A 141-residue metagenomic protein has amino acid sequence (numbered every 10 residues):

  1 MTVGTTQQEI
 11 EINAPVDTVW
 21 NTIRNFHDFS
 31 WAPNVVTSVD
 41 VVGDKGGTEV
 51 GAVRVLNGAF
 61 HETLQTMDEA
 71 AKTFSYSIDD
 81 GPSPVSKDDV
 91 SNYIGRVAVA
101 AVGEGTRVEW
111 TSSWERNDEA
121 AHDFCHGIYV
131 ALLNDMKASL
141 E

Functional and structural regions predicted by a protein language model:
M1-G43: Hydrophobic ligand-binding cavity/cleft-lining segments
T2-G4, T48, L56, S91: Residue-level preference for beta-strand/loop junctions
T6-I12, V97, W110-S112: A structural signal for short, well-ordered beta-strand segments
S30-W31, N57-R107, S113-E115: Hydrophobic-ligand binding "helix-grip"
D40-G47, L64-M67: Short, exposed beta-strand/loop patches in secreted or surface proteins that constitute
G47-V50, A71: Short acidic/glycine-enriched loop/turn segments that link adjacent beta-strands
V53-N57, L140: Alpha-helix C-terminal capping segments
R107, S113-E141: A conserved amphipathic terminal alpha-helix motif
